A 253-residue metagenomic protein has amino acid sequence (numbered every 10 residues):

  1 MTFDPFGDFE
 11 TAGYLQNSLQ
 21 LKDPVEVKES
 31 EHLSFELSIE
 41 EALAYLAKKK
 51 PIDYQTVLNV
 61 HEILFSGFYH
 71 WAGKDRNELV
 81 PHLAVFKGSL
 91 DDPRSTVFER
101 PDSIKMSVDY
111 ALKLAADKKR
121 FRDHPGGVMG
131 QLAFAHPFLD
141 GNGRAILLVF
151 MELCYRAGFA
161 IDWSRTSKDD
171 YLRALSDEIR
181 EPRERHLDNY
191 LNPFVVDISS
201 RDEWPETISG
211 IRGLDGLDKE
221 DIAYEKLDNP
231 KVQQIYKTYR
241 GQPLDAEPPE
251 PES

Functional and structural regions predicted by a protein language model:
M1-D140, R144-S253: FIC/Doc superfamily catalytic core
